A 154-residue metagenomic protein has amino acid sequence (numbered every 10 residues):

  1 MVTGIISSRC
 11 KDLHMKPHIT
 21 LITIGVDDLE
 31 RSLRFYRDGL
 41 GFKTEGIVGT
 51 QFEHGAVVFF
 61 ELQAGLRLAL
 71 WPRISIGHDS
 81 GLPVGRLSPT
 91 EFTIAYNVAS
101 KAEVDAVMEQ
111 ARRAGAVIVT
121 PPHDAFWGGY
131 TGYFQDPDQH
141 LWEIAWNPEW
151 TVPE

Functional and structural regions predicted by a protein language model:
T3-H14, M108-E154: Vicinal oxygen chelate
I5-L33, Q51, E91-Y96, N147-E154: N-terminal beta-strand motif that seeds the catalytic metal site of vicinal oxygen chelate
L13, Y36-R37, G85-S88, A114: A short alpha-helix capping/helix-coil boundary motif
K16, T23-G77: Core segments of cupin and vicinal oxygen chelate
H18-D28, V58-E61, G81-Q110, Y130-Q135: Vicinal oxygen chelate
G55, L62-R67, K101, A111-A114 (+2 more regions): A generic structural signal for ordered secondary structure
W71, S80-L82, I144, E154: Short, charged, solvent-exposed linker or helix-capping segments at domain edges/interfaces that act as flexible hinges
